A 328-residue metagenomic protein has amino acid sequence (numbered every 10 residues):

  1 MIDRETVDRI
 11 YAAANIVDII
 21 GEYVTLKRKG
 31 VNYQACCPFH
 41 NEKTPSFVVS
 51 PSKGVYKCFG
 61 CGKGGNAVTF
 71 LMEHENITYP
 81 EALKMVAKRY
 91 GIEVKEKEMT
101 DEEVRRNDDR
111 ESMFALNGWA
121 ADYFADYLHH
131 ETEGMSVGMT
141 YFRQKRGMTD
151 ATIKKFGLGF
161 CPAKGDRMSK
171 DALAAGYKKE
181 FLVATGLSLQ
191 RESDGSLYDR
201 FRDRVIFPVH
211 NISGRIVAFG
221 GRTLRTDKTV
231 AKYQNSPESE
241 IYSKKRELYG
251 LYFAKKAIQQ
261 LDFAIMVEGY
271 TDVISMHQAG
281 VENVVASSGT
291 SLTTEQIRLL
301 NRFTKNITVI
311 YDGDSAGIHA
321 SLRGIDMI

Functional and structural regions predicted by a protein language model:
M1-V104: N-terminal structured subdomain of primase-like DNA metabolism proteins
I2, K29, R106-M113, W119-A120 (+2 more regions): Phosphate-handling DNA/RNA-contact segment within nucleic-acid enzymes
I19, N66-F70, W119-Y123, V137-Y141 (+1 more regions): A general alpha-helix detector
N32-A35, M85-Y90, K97-V104, T152-S169 (+2 more regions): Short linear loop/turn motifs
L71, S287-G289, Y311-G313: Short beta->alpha connector loops at strand-helix junctions that form conserved, small/polar/Pro-enriched
E81-G134: Conserved active-site segments centered on acidic
G313-M327: Phosphate/diphosphate-binding loops
